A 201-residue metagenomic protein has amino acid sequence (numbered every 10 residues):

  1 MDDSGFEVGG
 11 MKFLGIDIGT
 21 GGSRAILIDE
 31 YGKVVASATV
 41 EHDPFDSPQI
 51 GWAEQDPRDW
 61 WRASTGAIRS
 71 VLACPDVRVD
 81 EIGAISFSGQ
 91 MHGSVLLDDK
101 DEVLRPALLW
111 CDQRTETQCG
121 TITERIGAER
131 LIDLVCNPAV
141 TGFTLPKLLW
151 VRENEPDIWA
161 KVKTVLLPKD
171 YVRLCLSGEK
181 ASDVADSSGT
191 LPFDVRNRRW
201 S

Functional and structural regions predicted by a protein language model:
D2-R105, D133, K161: N-terminal glycine/serine-rich phosphate-binding loop of ATP-dependent small-molecule kinases, especially carbohydrate
K12, I18-T20, Y31, L131-S201: Gly/Ser/Thr-rich active-site cleft segment
D46-P48, Q118-T121, P192-D194: Short, charged, surface-exposed secondary-structure boundary motifs
W52, W60-W61, W110, W150 (+1 more regions): Signature tryptophan residues that serve as conserved aromatic anchors
W61-T65, R69, E116, G120 (+1 more regions): Generic alpha-helical structural signal
A73-W110, P138-T144, R173-F193: Short beta-strand-loop/turn "lid" adjacent to the catalytic site in phosphate-handling enzymes
D99-V103, T121, I126, R130: Hydrophobic or amphipathic alpha-helical targeting/insertion segments
L108, D112-R125: Short alpha-helix plus adjacent loop in nuclease-associated cores
